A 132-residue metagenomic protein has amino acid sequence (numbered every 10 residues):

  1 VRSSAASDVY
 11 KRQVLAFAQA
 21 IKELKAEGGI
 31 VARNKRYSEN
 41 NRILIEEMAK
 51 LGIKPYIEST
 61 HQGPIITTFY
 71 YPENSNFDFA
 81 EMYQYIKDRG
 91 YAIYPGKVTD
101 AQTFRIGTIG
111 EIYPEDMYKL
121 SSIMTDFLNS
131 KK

Functional and structural regions predicted by a protein language model:
V1-A6, Y10: Single conserved hydrophobic/aromatic residue that forms the stacking wall/gate of nucleotide- or nucleobase-binding
A18-E23, T125, N129: Short glycine/serine- and small hydrophobic-enriched flexible loop segments
I21-Y56, Q84: Conserved PLP-dependent catalytic core of the aminotransferase class-I/II
K54-Y85: Conserved PLP-binding catalytic core of the aspartate aminotransferase-like
F79-K87, L120-T125: Short amphipathic alpha-helices in soluble, non-transmembrane regions that often serve as interface/regulatory elements
R89-R105: Conserved PLP cofactor-binding pocket of PLP-dependent enzymes
Q102-K132: PLP-dependent enzyme catalytic core of the Aspartate aminotransferase-like
